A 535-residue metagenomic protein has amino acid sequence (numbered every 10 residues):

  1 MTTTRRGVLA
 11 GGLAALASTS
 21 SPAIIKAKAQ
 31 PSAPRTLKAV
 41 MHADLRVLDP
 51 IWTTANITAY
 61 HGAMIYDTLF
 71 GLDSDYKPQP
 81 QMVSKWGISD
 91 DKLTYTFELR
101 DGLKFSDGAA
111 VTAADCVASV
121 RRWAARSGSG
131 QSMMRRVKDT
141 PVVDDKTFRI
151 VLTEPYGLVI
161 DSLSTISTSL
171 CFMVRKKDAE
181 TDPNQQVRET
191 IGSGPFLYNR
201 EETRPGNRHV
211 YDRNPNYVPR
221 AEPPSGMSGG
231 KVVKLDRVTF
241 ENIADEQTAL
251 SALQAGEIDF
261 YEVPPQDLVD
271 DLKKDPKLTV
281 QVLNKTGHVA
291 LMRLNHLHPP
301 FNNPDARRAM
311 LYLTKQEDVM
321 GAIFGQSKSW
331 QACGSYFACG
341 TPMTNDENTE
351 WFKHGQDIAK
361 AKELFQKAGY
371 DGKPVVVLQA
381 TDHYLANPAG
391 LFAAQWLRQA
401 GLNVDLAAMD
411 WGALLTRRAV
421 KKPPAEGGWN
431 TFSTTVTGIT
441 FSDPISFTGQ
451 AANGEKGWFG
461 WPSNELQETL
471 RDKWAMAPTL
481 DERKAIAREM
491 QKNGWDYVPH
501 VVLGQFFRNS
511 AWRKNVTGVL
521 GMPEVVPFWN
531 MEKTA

Functional and structural regions predicted by a protein language model:
V40-D90, R121, I191: N-terminal lobe/hinge region of extracytoplasmic solute-binding protein
E98, S132-E180, N184-E202: Surface-exposed binding/hinge segments that line and control ligand-binding clefts or catalytic entry sites
F196, W330-K367, H383-P388: Structural transition elements
P205-N207, D245-E246, P264, W330 (+3 more regions): Ligand/substrate-recognition segments at binding pockets and active sites
P219-D271, N403: Ligand-site clamp/hinge motif
L297, F301-T341, P388-A389, G494-V502: Periplasmic-binding protein-like
F352-G355, D405-T416, I445-K514, A535: Extracytoplasmic/peripheral linker and loop segments enriched in polar/acidic and small residues with frequent Thr/Pro
W512-A535: Long beta-strand-rich cores associated with HINT superfamily self-processing modules
